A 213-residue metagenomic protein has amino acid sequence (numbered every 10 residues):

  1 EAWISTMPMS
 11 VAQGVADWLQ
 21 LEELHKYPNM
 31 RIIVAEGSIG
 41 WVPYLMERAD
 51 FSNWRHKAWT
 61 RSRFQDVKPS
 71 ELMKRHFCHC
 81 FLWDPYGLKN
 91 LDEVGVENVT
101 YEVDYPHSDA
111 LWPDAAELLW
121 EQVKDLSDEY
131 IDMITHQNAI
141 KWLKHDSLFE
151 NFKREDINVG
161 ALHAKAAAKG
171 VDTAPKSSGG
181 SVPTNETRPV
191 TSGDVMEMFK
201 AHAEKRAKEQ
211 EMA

Functional and structural regions predicted by a protein language model:
E1-L72, P85-E97: Histidine/acidic residue-rich metal-binding segments in metalloenzymes
L21-E22, M30, G40-W41, Q65 (+3 more regions): Mid-to-C-terminal alpha-helical segments outside catalytic/metal-binding sites
S70-C80: Alpha-helix-centered segments that form part of catalytic cores
D104: Active-site glycine-centered loops adjacent to acidic/histidine catalytic or metal-binding residues that shape
